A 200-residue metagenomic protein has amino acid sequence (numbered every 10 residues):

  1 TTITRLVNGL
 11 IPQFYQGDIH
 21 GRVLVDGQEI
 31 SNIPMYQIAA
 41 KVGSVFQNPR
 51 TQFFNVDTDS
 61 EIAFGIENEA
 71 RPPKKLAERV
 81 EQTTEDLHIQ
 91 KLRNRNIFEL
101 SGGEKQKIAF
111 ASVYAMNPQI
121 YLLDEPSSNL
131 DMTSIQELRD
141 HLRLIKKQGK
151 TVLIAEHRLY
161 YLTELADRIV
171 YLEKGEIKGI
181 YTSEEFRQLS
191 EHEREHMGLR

Functional and structural regions predicted by a protein language model:
Q16-Q28: Conserved ABC transporter NBD signature motif
K74-L92: Conserved ABC ATPase "signature" region
N96-L100, E104: Conserved ABC ATPase signature
F110: Hydrophobic anchor residue at the start of the ABC signature
Y121-D124: Catalytic Walker B motif of ABC-type/P-loop ATPase nucleotide-binding domains
E156-H157: H-loop/switch region of ABC-family ATPase nucleotide-binding domains
E176-L199: Conserved beta-strand-loop-alpha-helix hinge in the C-terminal portion of ABC ATPase nucleotide-binding domains
